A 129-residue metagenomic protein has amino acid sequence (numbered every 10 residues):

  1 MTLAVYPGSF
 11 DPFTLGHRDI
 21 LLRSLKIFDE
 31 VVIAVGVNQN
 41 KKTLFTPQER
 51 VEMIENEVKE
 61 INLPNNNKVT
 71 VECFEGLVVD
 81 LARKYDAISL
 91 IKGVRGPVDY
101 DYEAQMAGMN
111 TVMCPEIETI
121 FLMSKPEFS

Functional and structural regions predicted by a protein language model:
M1-S129: Nucleotidyltransferase catalytic core that binds NTPs
